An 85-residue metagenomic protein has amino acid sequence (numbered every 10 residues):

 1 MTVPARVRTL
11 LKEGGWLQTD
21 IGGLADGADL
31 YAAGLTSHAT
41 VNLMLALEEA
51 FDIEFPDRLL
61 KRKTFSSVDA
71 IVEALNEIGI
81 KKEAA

Functional and structural regions predicted by a protein language model:
M1-L35, A39-L45, E49-A85: Phosphopantetheine-dependent thiolation modules in NRPS/PKS and related acyl-activating systems
